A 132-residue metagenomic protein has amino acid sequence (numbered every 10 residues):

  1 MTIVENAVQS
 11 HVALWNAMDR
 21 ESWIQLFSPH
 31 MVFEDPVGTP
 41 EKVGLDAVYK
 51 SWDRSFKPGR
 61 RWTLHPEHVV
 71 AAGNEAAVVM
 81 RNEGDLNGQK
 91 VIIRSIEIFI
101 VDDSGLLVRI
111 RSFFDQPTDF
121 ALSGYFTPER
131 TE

Functional and structural regions predicted by a protein language model:
I3, D19, E34, Y49-E132: A beta-strand edge to alpha-helix "cap/lid" segment located at domain peripheries
Q9-A13: Amphipathic alpha-helical repeat scaffolds
L14, L26, S55: Short alpha-helical functional segments enriched in proximate histidine and acidic residues
A17-V32: Short, well-ordered alpha-helical segments enriched in acidic and aromatic residues
H30, P40-K50, A71: Short beta-edge strand/loop motif at the mouth of beta-sheet-based domains
